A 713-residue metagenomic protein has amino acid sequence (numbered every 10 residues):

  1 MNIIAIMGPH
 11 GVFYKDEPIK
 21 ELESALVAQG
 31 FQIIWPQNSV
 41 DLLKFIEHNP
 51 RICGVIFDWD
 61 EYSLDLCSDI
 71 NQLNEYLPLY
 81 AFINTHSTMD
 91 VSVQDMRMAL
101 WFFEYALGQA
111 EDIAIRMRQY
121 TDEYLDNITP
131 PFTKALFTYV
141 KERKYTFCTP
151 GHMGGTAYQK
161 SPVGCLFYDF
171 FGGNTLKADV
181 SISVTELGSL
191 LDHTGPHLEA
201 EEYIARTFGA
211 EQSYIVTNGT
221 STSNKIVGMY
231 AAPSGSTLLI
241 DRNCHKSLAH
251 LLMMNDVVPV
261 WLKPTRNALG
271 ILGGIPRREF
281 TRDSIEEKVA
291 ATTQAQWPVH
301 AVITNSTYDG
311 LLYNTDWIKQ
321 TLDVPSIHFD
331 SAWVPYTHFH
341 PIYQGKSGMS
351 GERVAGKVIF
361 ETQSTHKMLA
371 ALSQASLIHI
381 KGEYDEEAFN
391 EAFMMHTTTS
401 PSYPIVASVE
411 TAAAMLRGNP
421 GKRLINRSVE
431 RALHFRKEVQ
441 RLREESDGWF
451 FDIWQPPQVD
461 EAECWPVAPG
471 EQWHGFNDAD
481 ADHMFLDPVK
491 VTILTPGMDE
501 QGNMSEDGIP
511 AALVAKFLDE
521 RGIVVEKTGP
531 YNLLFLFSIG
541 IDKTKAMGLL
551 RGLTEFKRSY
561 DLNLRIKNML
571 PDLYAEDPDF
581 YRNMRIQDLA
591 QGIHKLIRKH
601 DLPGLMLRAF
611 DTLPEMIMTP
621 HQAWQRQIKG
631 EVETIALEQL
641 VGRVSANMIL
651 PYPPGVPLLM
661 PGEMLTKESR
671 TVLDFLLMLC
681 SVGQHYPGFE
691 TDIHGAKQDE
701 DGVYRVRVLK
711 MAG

Functional and structural regions predicted by a protein language model:
M1-I3: Extreme N-terminal starter segment of soluble prokaryotic enzymes
H10-V12, D60-E61, F82-M89, G108-Q109 (+2 more regions): Short beta-alpha junction loops
F13-G30, S39-F57, I70, Y76-L77 (+5 more regions): Non-catalytic terminal extensions of PLP-dependent enzymes
Q29, E75, D95-M98, N255-D256 (+2 more regions): Short, structured coil segments at secondary-structure junctions
P36-F45, D58, S68, T220-Q440: Conserved PLP-enzyme active-site core in the AAT-like
L64-S87, I378-I380: A short, gly/pro- and small-residue-rich
V163-M254, V260: Long, structured ligand/cofactor-binding scaffold of large enzymes
